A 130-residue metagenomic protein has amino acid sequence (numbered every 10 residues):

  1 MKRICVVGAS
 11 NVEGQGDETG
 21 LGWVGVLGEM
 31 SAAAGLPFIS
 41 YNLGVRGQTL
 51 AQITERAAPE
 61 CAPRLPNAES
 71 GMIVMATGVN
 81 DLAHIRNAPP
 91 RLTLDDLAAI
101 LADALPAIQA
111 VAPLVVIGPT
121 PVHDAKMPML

Functional and structural regions predicted by a protein language model:
M1-R46, A51-Q52, A58-E69, I73: Serine-esterase "nucleophile elbow" of acetyl-processing enzymes
L36, E55-L130: Alpha-helical cap/lid subdomain in secreted, periplasmic, or secretory-pathway luminal O-acyl-processing enzymes
